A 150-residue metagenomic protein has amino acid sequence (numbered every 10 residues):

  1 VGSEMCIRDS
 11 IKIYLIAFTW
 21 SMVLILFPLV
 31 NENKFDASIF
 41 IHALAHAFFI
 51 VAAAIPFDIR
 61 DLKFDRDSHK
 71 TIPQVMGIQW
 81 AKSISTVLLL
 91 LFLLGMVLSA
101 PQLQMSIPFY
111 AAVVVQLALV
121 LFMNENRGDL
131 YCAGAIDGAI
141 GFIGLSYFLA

Functional and structural regions predicted by a protein language model:
V1-C6: Short, small-residue-biased leader/transition segments that mark boundaries at the very start of proteins
I7-R8, K34-A37, L103, F122-C132: Membrane-interface helix-boundary motifs at transmembrane edges
R8-P28, V75-K82, G134-L149: Small-residue-rich segments of transmembrane alpha-helices in multi-pass membrane proteins, especially helix faces
D9, I13-A17, S38-H42, H46 (+1 more regions): Residue-level signature of transmembrane alpha-helical entry/exit and packing/kink sites in multi-pass membrane
L24-L44, G95-M105, F148-A150: Helix-coil boundary and interhelical linker segments in multi-pass alpha-helical membrane proteins
A45, L88-L91, A112, A139: Transmembrane alpha-helical core residues of multi-pass small-molecule transporters, especially secondary transporters
A47-L89: Solvent-exposed interhelical
I107-A150: Extended hydrophobic alpha-helices typical of membrane-associated regions
